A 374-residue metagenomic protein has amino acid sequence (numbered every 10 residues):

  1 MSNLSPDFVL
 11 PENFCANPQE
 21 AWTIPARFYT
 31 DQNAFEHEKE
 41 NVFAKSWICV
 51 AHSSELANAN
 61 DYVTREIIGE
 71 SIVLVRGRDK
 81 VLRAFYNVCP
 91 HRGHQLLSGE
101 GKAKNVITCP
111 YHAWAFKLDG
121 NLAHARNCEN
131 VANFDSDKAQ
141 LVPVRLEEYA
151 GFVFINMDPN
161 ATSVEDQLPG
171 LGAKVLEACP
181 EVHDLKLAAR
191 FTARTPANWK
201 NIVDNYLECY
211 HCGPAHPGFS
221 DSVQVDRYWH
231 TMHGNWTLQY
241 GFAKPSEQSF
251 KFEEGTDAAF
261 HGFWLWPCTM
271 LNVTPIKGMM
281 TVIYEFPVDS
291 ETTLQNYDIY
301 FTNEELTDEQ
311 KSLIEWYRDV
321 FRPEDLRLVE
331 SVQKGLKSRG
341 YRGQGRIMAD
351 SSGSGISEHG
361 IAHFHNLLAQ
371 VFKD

Functional and structural regions predicted by a protein language model:
N3, R76, N87, E147 (+1 more regions): C-terminal catalytic domain of Rieske-type non-heme iron oxygenases
P6-A26: Short, contiguous pre-domain boundary segments
I24-I67: Non-catalytic accessory segments flanking enzyme active sites
F43-W47, H94, H211: Generic structural signal for secondary-structure transition and capping sites
K45-L56, A125-E129, W264-T269: Short Pro/Gly-enriched beta-strand edge/turn motifs at strand-loop
E55-P159, S163-A173: Rieske [2Fe-2S] iron-sulfur-binding domain
